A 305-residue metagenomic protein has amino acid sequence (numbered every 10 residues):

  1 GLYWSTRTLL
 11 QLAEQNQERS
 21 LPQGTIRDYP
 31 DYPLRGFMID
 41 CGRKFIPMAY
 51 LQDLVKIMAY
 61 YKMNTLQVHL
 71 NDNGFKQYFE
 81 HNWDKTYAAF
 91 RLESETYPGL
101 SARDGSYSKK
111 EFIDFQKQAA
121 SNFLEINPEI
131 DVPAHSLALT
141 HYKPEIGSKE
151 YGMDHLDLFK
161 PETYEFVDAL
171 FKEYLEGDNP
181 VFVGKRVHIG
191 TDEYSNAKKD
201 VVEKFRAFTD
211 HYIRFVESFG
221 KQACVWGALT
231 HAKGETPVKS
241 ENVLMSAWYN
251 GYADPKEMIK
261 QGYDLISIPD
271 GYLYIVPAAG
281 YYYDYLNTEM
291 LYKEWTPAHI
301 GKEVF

Functional and structural regions predicted by a protein language model:
G1-H155, E162-Y164, D168-R186, F215: Feature activates predominantly on carbohydrate-active enzymes
G42, N71-F75, E129-H135, D192-Y194 (+3 more regions): Active-site beta-loop-alpha junctions enriched in small/polar residues
P47, F75-Y78, H135-A138, A197-K199 (+3 more regions): Extracytoplasmic/secreted cell-surface and envelope-processing proteins
N71-Q77, A102-S108, P161-F166, G227 (+3 more regions): Low-complexity, flexible helical/coil segments
E80-L92, H141-E145, T236-L244, A279-E289: Short low-complexity, flexible loop/linker segments enriched in glycine and/or proline with clustered acidic
E93-T96, W226, I266-P269: Short, conserved beta-strand edge motifs with alternating hydrophobic and charged residues
L139-T140, P144-L244, W248-D264: Active-site neighborhood of glycoside hydrolase catalytic domains
P237-V243, N250-F305: Flexible, acidic glycine-rich loops studded with aromatic residues
